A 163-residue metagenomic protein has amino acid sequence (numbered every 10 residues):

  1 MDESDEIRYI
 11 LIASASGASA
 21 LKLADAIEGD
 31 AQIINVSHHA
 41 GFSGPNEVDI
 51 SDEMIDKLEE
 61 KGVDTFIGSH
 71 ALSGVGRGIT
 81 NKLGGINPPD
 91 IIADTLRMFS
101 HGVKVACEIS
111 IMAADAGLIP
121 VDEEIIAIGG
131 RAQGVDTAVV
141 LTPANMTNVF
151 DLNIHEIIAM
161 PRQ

Functional and structural regions predicted by a protein language model:
M1-Q163: Conserved mixed alpha/beta catalytic, RNA-binding, or beta-rich assembly cores of soluble enzyme, regulatory
